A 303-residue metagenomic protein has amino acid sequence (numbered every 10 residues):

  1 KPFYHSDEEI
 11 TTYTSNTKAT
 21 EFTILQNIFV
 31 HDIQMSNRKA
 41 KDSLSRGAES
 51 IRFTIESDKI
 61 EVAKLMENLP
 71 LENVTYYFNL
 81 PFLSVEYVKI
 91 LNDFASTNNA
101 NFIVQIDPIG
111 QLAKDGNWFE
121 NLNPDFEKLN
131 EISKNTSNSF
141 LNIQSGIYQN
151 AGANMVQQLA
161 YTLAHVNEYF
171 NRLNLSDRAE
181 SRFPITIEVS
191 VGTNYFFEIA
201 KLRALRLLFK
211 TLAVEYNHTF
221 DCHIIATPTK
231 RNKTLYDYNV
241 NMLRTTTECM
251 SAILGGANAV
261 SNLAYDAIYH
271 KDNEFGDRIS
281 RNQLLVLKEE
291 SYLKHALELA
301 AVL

Functional and structural regions predicted by a protein language model:
K1-N194, D221, A259, L263: Catalytic alpha/beta active-site cores
G47, F209, G255, Q283 (+1 more regions): Conserved, mostly hydrophobic/aromatic
Y76, F82-E86, P108-D115, E198 (+3 more regions): Conserved, well-structured ligand/cofactor-binding cores
N154-Q158, T193-A204, K230-L243, H270-S280 (+1 more regions): Short glycine/threonine-rich loop-to-helix capping motif typified by GTGT followed within a few residues by an Asp-Pro
A164-N171, Y238-V260, I279-K288: Glycine-rich and small/hydrophobic secondary-structure elements
N174, V189-V191, R206, K210-E215 (+1 more regions): Accessory "access/gating" subregions that flank catalytic or transport cores
L175-P184, E215-H223, E290-A300: Flexible, glycine/charged-enriched surface loops at secondary-structure junctions
T247, N258-L303: Active-site or pore-adjacent capping/gating segments
